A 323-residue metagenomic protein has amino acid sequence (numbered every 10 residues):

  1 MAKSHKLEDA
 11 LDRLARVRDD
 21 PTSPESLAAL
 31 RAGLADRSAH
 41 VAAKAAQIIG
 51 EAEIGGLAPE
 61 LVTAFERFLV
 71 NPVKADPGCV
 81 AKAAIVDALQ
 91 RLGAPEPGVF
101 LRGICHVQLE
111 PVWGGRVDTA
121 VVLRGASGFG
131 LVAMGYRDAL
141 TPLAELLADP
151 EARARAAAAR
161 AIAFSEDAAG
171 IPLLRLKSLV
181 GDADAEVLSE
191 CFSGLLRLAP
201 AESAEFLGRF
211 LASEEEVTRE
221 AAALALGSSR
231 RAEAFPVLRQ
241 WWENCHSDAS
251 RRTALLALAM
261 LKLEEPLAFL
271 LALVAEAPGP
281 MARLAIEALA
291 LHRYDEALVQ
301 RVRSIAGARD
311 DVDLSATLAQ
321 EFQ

Functional and structural regions predicted by a protein language model:
A2-T22, H40-G56, K74-A94, G114-Y136 (+11 more regions): Structural detector for internal amphipathic alpha-helices that build alpha-solenoid repeat scaffolds
A29-G33, R37, E60-V73, V99-R116 (+6 more regions): Alpha-solenoid HEAT/Armadillo-like helical repeat scaffolds in large eukaryotic proteins
P280: Basic amphipathic recognition helices
